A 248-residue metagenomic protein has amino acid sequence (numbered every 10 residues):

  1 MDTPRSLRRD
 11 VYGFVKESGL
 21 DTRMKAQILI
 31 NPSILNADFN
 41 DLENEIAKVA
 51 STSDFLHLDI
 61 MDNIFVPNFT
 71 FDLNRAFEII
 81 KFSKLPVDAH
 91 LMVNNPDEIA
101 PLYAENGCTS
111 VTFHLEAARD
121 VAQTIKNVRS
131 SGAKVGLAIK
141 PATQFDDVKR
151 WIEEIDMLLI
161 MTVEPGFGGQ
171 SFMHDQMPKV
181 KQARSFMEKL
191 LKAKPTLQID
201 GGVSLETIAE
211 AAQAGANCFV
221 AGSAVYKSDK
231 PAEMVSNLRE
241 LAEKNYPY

Functional and structural regions predicted by a protein language model:
I30-S33, L56-L58, V87-L91, V111-F113 (+4 more regions): Hydrophobic faces of well-ordered beta-strands that scaffold small-molecule active sites in alpha/beta enzyme cores
S33-N36, A89-D97, A117, A138-F145 (+1 more regions): Glycine-rich beta-to-alpha transition loops that act as phosphate-gripper elements at the mouths of alpha/beta enzyme
L42, D59, Y103, L158 (+5 more regions): Conserved, mostly hydrophobic/aromatic
H57-C108, T112-N127: N-terminal active-site wall of soluble small-molecule enzyme domains
D97-L102, T143-I152, V203-N217: Catalytic cores of alpha/beta
T109-K194: Conserved anion-binding
F113-A117, T162-G169, A214-M234: Glycine-rich phosphate-binding active-site loops on the catalytic face of alpha/beta enzymes
K227-Y248: C-terminal helical cap(s) of enzyme catalytic domains, especially alpha/beta-barrels
